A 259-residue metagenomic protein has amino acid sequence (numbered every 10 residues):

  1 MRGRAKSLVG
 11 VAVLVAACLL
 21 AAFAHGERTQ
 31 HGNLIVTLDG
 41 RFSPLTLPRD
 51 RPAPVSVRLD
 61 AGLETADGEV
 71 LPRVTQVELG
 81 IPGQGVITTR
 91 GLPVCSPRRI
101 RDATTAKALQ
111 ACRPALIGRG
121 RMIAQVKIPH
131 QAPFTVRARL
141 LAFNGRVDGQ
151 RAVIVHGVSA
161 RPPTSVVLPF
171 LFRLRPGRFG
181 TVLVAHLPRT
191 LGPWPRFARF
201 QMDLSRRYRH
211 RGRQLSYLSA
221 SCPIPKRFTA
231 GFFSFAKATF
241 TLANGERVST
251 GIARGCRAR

Functional and structural regions predicted by a protein language model:
M1-A5: N-terminal secretory signal peptides that target proteins for export/translocation
G10-L19: Bacterial N-terminal signal peptides
A22: Acidic, metal-dependent phosphodiester-chemistry machinery of nucleic-acid enzymes
H25-R259: Ser/Thr/Pro/Gly-rich, low-complexity intrinsically disordered stalk/linker tracts of secreted and surface-exposed
